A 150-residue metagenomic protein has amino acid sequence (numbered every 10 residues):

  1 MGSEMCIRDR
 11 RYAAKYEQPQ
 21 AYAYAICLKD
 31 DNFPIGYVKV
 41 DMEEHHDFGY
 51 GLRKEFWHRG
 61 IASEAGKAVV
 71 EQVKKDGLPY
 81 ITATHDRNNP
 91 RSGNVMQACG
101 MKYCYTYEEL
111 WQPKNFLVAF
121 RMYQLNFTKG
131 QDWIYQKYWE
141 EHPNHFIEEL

Functional and structural regions predicted by a protein language model:
S3-E55, K67-Q72, D76-I81, K102-L150: GNAT-family acyltransferases
W57-K75, P90-A98: Conserved acetyl-CoA-binding loop-helix of GNAT-fold acetyltransferases
T84-H85: Short strand-turn motif at the edge of the Rossmann-like AdoMet-binding core
